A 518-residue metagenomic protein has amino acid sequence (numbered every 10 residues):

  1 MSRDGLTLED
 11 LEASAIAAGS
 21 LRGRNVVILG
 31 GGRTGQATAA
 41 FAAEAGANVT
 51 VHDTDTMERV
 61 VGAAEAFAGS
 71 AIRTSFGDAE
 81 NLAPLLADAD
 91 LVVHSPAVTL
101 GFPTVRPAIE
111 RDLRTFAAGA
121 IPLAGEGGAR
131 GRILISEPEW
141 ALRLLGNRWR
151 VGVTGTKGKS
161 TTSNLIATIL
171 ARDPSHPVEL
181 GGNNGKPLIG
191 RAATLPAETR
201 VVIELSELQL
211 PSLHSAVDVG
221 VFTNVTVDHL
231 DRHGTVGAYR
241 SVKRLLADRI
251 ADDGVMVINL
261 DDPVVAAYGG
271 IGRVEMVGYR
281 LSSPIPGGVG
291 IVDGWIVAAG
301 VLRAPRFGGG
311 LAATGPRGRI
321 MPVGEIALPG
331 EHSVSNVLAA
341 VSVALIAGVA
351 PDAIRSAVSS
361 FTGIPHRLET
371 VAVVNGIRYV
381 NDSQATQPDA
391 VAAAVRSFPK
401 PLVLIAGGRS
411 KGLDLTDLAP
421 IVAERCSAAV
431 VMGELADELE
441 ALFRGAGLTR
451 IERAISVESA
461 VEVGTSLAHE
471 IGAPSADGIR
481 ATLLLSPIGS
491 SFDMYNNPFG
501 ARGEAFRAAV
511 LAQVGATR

Functional and structural regions predicted by a protein language model:
M1-T74, A87-V92, A118-I121, H176 (+3 more regions): ATP-dependent carboxylate-amine ligase
G5-E12, A71-D78, G131-P138, G182-K186 (+6 more regions): Short gly/ser/thr-rich secondary-structure transition/capping motifs
S14, R24, L29-G31, S95 (+4 more regions): Adenine nucleotide phosphate-binding catalytic loops in nucleotide-utilizing enzymes
A42, V92, V153, N183 (+12 more regions): Residue-level signal for inorganic ion chemistry
A43-E44, A83-A87, P96, L100-L260 (+3 more regions): Phosphate-binding loop of NTP-binding sites
D53, S75-D78, I135-L142, G181 (+4 more regions): Beta-strand->loop->alpha-helix junctions that form or flank phosphate-binding loops in nucleotide-handling enzymes
P96-T99, G158, E207-L208, V227-D228 (+7 more regions): Short glycine-rich anion-binding loops that position phosphate/pyrophosphate groups of nucleotides and phosphorylated
A141, I166, L170, L188-A192 (+2 more regions): Buried hydrophobic packing segments
